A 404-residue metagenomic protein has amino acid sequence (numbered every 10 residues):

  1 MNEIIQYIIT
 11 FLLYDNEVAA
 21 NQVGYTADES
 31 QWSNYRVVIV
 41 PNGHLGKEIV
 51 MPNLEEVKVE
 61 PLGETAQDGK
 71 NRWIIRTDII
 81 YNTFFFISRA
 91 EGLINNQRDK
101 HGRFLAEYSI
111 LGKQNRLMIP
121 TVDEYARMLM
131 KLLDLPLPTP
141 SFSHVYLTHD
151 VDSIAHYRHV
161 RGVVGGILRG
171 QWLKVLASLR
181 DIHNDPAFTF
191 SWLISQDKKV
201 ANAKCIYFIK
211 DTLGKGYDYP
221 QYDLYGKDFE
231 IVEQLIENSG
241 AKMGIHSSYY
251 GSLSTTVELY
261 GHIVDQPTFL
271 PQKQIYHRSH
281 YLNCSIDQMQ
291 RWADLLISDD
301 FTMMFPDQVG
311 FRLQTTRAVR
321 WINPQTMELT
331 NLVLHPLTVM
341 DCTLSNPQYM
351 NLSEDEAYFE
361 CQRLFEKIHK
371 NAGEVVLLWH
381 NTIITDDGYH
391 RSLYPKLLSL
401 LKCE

Functional and structural regions predicted by a protein language model:
M1-L224, R317, P324-E404: Terminal accessory/targeting
I5, L13, G24, G251-N331 (+3 more regions): Catalytic domains of cell-wall/extracellular-matrix polysaccharide-remodeling enzymes, centered on de-N-acetylation
D150, H246, W292: Conserved hydrophobic/aromatic pocket- or pore-lining residues that grip, position, or stack substrates in active sites
S153-Y157, S191, S195-S285, N381: Metal-dependent polysaccharide deacetylase catalytic core of the NodB/CE4 family, i.e., the active-site-bearing domain
Q196, V200, L235, S239 (+3 more regions): Generic, well-ordered alpha-helical scaffold segments in large soluble proteins
